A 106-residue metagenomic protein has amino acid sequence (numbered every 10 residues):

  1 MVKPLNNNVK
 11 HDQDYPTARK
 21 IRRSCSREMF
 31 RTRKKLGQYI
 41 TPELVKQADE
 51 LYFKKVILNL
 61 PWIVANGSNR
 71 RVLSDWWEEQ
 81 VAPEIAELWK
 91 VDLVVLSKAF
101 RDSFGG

Functional and structural regions predicted by a protein language model:
M1-K54: General nucleic-acid-binding
T17, S26, T41, N66-V72 (+1 more regions): Serine/threonine-rich low-complexity intrinsically disordered regions
C25, I40, L44, P61-A65 (+3 more regions): Generic secondary-structure transition motif, activating predominantly at the C-termini of alpha-helices
L44-R70: Short, Lys/Arg-enriched anionic-surface-contact patches
S74-G106: Short, compact, well-ordered microdomains
